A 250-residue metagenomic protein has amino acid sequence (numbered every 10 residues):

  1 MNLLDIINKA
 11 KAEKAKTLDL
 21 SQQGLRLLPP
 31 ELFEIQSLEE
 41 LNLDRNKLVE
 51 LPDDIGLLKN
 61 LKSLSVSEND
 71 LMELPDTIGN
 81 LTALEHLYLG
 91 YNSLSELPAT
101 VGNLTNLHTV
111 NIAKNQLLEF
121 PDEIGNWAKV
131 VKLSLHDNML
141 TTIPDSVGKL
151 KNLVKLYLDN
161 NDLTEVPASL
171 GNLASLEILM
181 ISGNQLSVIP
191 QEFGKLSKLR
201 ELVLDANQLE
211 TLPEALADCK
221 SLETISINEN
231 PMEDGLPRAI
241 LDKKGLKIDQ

Functional and structural regions predicted by a protein language model:
M1-M180, S187, Q191, K195-V203 (+3 more regions): The feature captures the LRR N-terminal capping module
